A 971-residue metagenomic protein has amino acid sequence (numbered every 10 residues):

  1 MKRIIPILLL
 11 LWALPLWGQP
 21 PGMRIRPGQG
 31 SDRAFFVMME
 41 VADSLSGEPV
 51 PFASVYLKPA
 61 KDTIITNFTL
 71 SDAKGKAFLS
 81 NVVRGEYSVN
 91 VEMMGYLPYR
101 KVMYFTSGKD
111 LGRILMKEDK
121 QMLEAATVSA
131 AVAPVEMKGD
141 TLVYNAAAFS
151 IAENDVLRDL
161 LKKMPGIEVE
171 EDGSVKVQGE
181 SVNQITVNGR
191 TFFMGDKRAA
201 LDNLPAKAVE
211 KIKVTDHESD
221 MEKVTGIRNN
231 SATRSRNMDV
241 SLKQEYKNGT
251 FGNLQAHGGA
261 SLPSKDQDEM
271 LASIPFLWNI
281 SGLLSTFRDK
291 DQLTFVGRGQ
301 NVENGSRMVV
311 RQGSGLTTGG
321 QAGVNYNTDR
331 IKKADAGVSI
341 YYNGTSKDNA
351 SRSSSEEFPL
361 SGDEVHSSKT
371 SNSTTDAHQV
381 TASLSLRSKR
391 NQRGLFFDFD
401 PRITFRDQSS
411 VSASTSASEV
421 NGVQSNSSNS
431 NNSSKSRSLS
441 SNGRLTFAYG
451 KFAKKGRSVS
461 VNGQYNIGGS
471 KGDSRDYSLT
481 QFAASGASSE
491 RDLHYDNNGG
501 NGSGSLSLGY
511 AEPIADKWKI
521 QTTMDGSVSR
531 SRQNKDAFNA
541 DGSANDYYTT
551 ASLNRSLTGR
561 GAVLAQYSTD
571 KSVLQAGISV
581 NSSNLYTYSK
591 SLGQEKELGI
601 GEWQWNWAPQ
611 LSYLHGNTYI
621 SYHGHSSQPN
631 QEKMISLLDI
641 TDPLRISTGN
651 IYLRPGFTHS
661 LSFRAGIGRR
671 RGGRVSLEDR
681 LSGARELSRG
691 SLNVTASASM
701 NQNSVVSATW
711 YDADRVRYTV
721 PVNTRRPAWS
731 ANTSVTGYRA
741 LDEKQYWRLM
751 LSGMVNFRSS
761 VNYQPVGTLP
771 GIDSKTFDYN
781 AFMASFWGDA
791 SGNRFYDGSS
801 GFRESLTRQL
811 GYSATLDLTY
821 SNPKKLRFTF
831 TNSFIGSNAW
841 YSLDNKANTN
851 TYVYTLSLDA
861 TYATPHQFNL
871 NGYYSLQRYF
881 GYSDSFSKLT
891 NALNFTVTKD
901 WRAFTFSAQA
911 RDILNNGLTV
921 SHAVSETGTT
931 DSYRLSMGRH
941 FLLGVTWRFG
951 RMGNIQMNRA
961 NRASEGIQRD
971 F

Functional and structural regions predicted by a protein language model:
Q19-A34, A73-K76, L97, Y104 (+20 more regions): Membrane-proximal, glycine/serine-rich, low-complexity loop/turn segments characteristic of large bacterial
G30-S31, L271-I274, S314-L316, N372-H378 (+11 more regions): Replace "Gram-negative outer membrane beta-barrel proteins" with "bacterial and organellar outer membrane beta-barrel
F35, L45-A60, V135-M137: Short, ordered, surface-exposed loop/turn motifs in non-cytosolic proteins
A60-K76: Short, acidic Ser/Thr/Gly-rich low-complexity loop/linker segments typical of extracellular and cell-surface proteins
K61-I64, E86-V102: A short, solvent-exposed loop/turn motif at the edges and junctions of modular extracellular/periplasmic domains
T225-I227, K265-E269, G297, S306-Q312 (+20 more regions): Outer-membrane beta-barrel translocator domains and adjoining extracellular loop/strand segments of Gram-negative
T370, Y548-T550, T648-N650, R654 (+1 more regions): Outer membrane beta-barrel strand-and-loop segments of large Gram-negative receptors, especially TonB-dependent
K519-L614, I620-Y622, Y841-S842, A847-N848: Signature of Gram-negative outer-membrane beta-barrel scaffolds
